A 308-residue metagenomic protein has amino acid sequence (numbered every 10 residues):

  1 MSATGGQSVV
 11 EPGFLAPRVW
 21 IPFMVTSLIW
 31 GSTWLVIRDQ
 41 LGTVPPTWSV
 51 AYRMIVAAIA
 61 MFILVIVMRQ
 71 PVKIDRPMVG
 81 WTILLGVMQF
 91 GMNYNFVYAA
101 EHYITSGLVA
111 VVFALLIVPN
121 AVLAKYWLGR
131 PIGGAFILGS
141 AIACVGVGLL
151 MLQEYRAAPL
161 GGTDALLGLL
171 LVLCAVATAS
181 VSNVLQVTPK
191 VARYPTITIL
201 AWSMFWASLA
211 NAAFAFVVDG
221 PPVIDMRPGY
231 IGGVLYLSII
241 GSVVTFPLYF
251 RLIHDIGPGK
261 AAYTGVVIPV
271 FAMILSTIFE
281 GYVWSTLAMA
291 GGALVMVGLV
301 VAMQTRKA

Functional and structural regions predicted by a protein language model:
M1-M24, P71-V72, L115-A177, T286 (+1 more regions): Juxtamembrane helix-loop boundary signature in multi-pass membrane transporters
L28-I59, A99, T105, T178-W206 (+1 more regions): Juxtamembrane helix-loop-helix junctions in multi-pass membrane proteins
I29, T33-W34, F62-F113, P119-A121 (+2 more regions): Specific transmembrane alpha-helical segments of multi-pass solute transporters/efflux pumps, especially DMT/EamA
S32, V36-D39, T43, A57-D75 (+4 more regions): Membrane-interface helix-cap regions at the ends of transmembrane helices in multi-pass membrane proteins
Q40, S49, R53, A100 (+7 more regions): Hydrophobic/aromatic residues within transmembrane alpha-helices of multi-pass small-molecule transporters
W48-I59, Q89, Y94-S140, P258-T277: Specific alpha-helical transmembrane segments that line the substrate/conduction pathway and gating interfaces
V50-Y52, L108-L115, V184-S208, S238-I278: Helix-helix packing/entry segments at the starts of transmembrane helices
M61, N120-V122, Y126, A158-D219 (+2 more regions): Transmembrane alpha-helical segments that form core, pore/gating elements of small-molecule transporters/exporters
